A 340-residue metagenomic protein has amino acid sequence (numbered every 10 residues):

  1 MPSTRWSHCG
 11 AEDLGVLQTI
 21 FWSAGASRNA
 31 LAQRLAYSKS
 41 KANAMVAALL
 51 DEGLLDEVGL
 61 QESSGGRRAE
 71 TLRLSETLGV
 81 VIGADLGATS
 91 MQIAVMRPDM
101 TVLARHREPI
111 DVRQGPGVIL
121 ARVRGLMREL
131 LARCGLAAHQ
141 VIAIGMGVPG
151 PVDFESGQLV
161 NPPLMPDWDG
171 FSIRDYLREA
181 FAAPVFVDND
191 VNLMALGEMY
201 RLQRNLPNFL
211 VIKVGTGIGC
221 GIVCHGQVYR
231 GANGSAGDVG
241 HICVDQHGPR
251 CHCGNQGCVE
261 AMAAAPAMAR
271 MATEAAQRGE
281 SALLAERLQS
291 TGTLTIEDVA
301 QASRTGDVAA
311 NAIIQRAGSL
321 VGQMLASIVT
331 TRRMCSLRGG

Functional and structural regions predicted by a protein language model:
M1-R34: Extreme N-terminal segment that seeds HTH/winged-HTH DNA-binding domains in transcriptional regulators
P2-S3, A11, G15, L86-I119 (+1 more regions): Short glycine-rich, Thr/Ser-proximal phosphate-binding strand/loop in the N-terminal lobe of ATP-dependent enzymes
G25-E57: N-terminal helix-turn-helix
S27, V259-M324, I328, C335-S336: A mobile "lid/hinge" subdomain adjacent to the ATP/sugar-phosphate binding pocket shared across diverse ATP-dependent
E57-V81, V185-F209: Conserved phosphate-binding catalytic cores of ATP/NTP-utilizing and phosphoryl-transfer enzymes
R68-R105, V211-V223: Gly/Thr-rich phosphate-binding beta-strand-loop-beta motif of the actin/hexokinase/Hsp70
V102-N208: Glycine-rich phosphate-binding loop and adjoining helix at the ATP-binding site of ATP-dependent phosphoryl-transfer
Q203-A263: Glycine-rich phosphate-binding loop of actin/hexokinase-like ATP-binding domains
